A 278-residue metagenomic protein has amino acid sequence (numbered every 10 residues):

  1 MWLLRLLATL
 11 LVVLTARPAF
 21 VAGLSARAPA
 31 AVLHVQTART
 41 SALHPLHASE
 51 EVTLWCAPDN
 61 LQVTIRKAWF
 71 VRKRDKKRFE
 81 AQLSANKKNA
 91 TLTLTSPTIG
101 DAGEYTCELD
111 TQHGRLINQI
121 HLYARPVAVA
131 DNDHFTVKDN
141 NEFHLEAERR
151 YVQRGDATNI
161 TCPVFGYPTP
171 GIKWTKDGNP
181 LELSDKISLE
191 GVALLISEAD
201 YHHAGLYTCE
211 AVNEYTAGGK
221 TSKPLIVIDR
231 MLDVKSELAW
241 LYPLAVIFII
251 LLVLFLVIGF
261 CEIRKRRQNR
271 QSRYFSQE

Functional and structural regions predicted by a protein language model:
W2-E278: Immunoglobulin-superfamily
